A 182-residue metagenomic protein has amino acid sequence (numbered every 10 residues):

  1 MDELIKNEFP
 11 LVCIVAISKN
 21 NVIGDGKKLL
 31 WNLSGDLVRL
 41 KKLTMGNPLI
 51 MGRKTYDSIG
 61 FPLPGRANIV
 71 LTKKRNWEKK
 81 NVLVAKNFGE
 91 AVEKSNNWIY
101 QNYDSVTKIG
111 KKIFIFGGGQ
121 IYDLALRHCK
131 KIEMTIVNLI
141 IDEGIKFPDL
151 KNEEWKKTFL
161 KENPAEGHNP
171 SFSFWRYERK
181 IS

Functional and structural regions predicted by a protein language model:
D2-S182: Enzymes that bind and transform nitrogen-containing heteroaromatic metabolites
